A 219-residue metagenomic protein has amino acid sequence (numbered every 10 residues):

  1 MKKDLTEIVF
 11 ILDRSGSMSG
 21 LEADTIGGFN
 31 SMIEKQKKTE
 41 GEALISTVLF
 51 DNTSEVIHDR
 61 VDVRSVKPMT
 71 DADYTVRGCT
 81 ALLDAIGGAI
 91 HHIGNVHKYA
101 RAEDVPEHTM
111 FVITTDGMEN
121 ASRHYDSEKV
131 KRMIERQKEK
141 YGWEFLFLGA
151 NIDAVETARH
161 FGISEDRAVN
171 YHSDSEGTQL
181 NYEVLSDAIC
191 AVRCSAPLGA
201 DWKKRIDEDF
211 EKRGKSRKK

Functional and structural regions predicted by a protein language model:
M1-K219: Acidic, low-complexity intrinsically disordered regions
